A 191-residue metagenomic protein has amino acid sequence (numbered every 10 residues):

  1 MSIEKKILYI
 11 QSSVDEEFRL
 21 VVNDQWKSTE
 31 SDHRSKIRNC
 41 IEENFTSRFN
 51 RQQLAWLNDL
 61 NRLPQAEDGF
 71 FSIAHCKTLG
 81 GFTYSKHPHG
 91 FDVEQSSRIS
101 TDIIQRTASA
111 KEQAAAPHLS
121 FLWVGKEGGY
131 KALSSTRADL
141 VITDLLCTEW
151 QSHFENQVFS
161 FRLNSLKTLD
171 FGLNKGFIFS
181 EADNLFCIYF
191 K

Functional and structural regions predicted by a protein language model:
M1-K191: Core catalytic alpha/beta fold that binds nucleotide/phospho-ligands
